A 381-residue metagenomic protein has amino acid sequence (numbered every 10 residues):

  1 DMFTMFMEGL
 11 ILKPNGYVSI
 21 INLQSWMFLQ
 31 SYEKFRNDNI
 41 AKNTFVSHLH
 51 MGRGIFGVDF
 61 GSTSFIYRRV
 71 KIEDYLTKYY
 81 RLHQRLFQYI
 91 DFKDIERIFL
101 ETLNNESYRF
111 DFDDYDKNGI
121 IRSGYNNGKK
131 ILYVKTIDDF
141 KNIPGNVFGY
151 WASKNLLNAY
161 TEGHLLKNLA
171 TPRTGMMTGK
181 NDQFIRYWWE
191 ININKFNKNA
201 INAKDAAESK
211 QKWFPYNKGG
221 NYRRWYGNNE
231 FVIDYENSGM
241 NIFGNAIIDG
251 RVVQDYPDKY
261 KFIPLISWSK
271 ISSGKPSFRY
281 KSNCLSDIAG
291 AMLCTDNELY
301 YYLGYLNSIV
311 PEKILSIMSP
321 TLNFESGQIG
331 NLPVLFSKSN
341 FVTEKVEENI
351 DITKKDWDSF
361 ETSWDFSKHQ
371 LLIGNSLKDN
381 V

Functional and structural regions predicted by a protein language model:
D1-A203, S238, G244-I248, K281-G290 (+4 more regions): Signature of N6-adenine DNA methyltransferases within the class I
L12-Y17, N22, A41-T44, D59-G61 (+7 more regions): Short, well-ordered loop/turn elements at secondary-structure boundaries
S25-M27, I72, N221-R224, M240 (+1 more regions): Short, solvent-exposed loop/turn segments at secondary-structure junctions
G57, N194, Y226, S277 (+2 more regions): Intrinsically disordered or highly flexible coil/loop and linker segments, enriched in small and charged/polar residues
E106-D114, V252-Q254, K259-I263: A short, charged
N217, K259-S277, C284-S286, N297-E298 (+1 more regions): Short Ser/Thr-interspersed hydrophobic loop/turn segments at strand-loop and sheet-helix junctions that line or gate
R224, N228-P257: Sequence-specific dsDNA recognition surfaces
Q328-V381: Extended amphipathic alpha-helical segments enriched in small hydrophobics
